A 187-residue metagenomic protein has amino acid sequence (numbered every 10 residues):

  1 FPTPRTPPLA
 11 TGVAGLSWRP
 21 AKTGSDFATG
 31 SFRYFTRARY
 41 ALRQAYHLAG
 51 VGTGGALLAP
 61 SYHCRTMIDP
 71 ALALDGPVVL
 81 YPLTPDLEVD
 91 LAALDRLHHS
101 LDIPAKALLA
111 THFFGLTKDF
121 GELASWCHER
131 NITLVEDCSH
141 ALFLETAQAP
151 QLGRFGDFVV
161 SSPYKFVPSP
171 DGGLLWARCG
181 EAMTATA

Functional and structural regions predicted by a protein language model:
F1-T53, L74: Conserved PLP-binding active-site segment in aminotransferase class I/II-type PLP enzymes
A21-T23, Y62-R65, C138-E145: Short, polar loop motifs at secondary-structure junctions
T29-G30, D75, G156, P170: Short, well-ordered alpha-helix to beta-strand connector turns
Y34, L80-P82, V160-S162: Structural signal for conserved beta-strand scaffold positions within catalytic alpha/beta enzyme cores
L42-R43, C64-I68, T117-F120, S169-P170: Short, well-ordered alpha-helical microsegments
A45-S100: Conserved PLP-anchoring active-site segment centered on the Schiff-base-forming lysine
P85-A185: Active-site phosphate-binding strand-loop segment of PLP-dependent enzymes
